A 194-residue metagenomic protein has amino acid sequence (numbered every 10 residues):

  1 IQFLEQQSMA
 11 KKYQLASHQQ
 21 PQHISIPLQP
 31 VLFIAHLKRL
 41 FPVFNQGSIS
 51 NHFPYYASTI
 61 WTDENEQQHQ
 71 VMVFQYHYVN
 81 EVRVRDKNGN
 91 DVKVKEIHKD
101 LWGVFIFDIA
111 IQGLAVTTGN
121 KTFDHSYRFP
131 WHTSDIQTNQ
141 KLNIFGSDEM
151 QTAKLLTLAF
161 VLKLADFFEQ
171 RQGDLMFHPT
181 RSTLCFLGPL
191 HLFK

Functional and structural regions predicted by a protein language model:
L4-K194: Charged, low-complexity intrinsically disordered regions
